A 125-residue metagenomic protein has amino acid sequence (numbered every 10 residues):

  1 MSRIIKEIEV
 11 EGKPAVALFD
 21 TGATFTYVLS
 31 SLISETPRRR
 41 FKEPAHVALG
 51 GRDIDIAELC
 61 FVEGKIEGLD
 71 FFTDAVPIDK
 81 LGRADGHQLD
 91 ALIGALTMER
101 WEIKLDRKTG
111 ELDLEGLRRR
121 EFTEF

Functional and structural regions predicted by a protein language model:
M1-F125: Pepsin/retropepsin-fold aspartyl endopeptidases
